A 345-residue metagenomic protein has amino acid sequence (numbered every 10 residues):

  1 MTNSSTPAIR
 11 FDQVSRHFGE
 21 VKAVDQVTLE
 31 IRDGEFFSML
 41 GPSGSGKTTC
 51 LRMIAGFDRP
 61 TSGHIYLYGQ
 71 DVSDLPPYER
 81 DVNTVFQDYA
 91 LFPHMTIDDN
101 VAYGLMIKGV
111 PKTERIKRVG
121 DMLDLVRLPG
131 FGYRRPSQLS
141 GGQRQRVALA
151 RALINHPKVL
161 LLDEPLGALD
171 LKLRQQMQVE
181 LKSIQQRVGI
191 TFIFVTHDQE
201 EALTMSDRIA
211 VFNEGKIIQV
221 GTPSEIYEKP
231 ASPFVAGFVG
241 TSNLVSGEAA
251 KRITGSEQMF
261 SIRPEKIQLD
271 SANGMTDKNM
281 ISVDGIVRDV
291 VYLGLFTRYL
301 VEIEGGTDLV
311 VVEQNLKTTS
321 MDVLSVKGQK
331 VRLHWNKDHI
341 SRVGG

Functional and structural regions predicted by a protein language model:
F36, L75-S232: ABC ATPase nucleotide-binding domains
L40-P42: The feature captures the beta-strand-to-loop junction immediately N-terminal to the Walker
T48-L51, V147: ABC ATPase nucleotide-binding domain helices that frame the ATP-binding cleft
A55: Helix-to-loop junction immediately C-terminal to a conserved catalytic motif
G63-D71: Conserved ABC transporter NBD signature motif
R252-G345: Non-catalytic connector elements of ABC transporters
